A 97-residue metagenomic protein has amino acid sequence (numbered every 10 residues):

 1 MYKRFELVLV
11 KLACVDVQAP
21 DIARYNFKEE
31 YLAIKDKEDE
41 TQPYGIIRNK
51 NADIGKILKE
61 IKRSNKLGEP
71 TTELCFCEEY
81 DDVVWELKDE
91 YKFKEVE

Functional and structural regions predicted by a protein language model:
M1-Y2, F93-E97: Short intrinsically disordered terminal tails
Y2-A13: Short coil-to-beta transition motif at edge beta-strands of beta-rich domains
D16: Flexible, glycine-rich phosphate/dinucleotide-binding loops and adjacent beta-alpha linkers at cofactor/substrate
A19-F27, A33-D81: Acidic, low-complexity, intrinsically disordered interaction modules
R63-K66, D89-F93: Generic surface-pattern signal
D81-K88: Short, compact, well-ordered microdomains
